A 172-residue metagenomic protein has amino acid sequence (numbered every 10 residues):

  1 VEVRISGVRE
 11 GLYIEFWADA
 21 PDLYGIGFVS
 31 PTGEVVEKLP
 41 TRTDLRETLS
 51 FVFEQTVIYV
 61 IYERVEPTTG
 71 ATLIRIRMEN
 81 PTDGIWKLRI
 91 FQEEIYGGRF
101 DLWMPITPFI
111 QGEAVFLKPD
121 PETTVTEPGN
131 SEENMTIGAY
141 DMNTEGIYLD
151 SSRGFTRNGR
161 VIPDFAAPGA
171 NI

Functional and structural regions predicted by a protein language model:
V1-I172: Loop-rich non-cytosolic ectodomains and luminal regions
